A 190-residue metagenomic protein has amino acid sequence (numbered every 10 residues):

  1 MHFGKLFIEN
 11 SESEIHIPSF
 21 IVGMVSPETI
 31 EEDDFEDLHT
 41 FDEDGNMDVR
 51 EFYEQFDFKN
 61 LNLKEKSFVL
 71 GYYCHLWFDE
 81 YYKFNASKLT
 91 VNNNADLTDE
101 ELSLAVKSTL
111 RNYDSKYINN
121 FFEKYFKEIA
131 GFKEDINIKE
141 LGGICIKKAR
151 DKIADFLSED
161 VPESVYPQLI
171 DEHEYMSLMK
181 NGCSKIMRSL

Functional and structural regions predicted by a protein language model:
M1-L190: N-terminal leader/auxiliary helical segments
